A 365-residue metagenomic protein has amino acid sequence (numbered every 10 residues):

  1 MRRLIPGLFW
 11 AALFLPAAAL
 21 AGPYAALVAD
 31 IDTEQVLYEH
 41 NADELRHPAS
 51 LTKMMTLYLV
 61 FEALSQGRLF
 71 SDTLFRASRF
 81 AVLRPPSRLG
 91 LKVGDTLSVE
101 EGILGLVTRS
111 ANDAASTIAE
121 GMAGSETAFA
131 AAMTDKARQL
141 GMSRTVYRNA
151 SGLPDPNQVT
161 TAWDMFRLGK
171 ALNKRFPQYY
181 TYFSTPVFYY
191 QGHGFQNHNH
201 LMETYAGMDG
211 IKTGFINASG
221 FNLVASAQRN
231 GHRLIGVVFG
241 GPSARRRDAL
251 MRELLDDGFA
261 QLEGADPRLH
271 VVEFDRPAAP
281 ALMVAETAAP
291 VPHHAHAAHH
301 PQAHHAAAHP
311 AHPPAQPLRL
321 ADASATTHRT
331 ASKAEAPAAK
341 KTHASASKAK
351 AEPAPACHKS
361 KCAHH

Functional and structural regions predicted by a protein language model:
M1-L4: Positively charged n-region of N-terminal signal peptides that target proteins for export
G7-F9, A19-L20: Cleavable N-terminal signal peptides
A11-A12, T56: N-terminal leader/targeting segments
A12, A26, L318-L320: Hydrophobic transmembrane signal anchors and adjacent membrane-proximal interface regions, especially in viral
F14-A18: N-terminal signal peptide c-region/cleavage motif recognized by signal peptidases
A19-W163, N173: Active-site-adjacent loops and short helices of periplasmic peptidoglycan-processing enzymes
V146, A150, P154-V159, W163-H365: Domain-terminus/edge residues, biased toward the C-terminal soluble/receptor-binding domains of extracytoplasmic
